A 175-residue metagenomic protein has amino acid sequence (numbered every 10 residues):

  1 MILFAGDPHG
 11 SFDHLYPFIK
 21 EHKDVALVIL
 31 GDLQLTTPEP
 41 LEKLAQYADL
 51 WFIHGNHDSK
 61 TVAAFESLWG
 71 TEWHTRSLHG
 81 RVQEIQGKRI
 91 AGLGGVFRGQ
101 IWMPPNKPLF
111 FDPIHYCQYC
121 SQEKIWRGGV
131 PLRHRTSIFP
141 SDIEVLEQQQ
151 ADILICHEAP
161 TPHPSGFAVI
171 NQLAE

Functional and structural regions predicted by a protein language model:
M1-L3: Extreme N-terminal starter segment of soluble prokaryotic enzymes
A5-I85, A168, L173: Core catalytic region of metal-dependent phosphoesterases/phosphodiesterases, especially metallo-beta-lactamase-like
K88-H163: Active-site-proximal loop/helix segment associated with metal-binding centers of metalloenzymes
P162-S165, A174: Short amphipathic alpha-helical interaction segments
